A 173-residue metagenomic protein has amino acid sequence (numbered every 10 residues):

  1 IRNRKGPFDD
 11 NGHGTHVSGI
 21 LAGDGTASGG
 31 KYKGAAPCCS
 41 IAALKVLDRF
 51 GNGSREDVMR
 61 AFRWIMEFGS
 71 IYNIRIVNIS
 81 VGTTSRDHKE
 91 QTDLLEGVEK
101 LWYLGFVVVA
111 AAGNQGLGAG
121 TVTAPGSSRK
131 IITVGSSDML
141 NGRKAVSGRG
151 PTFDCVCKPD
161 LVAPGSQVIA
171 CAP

Functional and structural regions predicted by a protein language model:
R4-E56, S70-R75, Y103, S127-K130 (+1 more regions): Subtilisin-like serine protease catalytic core
G23, W64-S70, A163-Q167: Glycine-rich, acidic and aromatic/proline-enriched surface loops and short helix-turn segments that act as binding
A27, L47-G51, G82-R86, N114-G118 (+3 more regions): Solvent-exposed loop/turn segments at secondary-structure junctions within structured extracellular/periplasmic domains
G29-K31, L94-V98, G118-V122, A145-G148: Short beta-alpha junctions and helix-cap segments that line functional grooves
F62-K89, A111-A112: Short acidic, glycine-rich surface-loop motifs adjacent to enzyme active sites
D93-V108: Catalytic-core regions built around general acid/base machinery
N114-K130: Glycine-rich, charge-decorated loop segments at or immediately adjacent to ligand/cofactor-binding or catalytic sites
G126-P173: Extracellular S/T/G-rich loop segment that most often corresponds to the catalytic His/Ser-adjacent loop
